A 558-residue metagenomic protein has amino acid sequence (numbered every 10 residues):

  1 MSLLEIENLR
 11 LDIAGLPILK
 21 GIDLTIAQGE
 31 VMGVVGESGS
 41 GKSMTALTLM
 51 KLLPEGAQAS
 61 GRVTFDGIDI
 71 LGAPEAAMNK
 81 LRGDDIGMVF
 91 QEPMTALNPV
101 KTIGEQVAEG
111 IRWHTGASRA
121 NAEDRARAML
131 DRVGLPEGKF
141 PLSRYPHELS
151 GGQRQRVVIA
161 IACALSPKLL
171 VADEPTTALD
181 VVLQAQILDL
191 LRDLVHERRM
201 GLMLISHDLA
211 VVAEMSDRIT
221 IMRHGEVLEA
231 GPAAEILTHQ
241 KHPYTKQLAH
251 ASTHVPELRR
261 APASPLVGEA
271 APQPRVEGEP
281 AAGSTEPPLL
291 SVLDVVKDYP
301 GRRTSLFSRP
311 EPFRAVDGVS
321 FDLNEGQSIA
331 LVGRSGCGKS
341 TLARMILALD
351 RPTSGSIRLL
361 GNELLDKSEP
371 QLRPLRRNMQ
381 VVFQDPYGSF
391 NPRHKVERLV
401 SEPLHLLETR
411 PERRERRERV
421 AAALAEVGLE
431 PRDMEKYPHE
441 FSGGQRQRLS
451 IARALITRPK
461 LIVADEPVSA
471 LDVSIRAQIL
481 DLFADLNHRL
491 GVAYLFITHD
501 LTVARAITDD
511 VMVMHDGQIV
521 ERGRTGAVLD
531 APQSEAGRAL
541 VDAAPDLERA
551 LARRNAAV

Functional and structural regions predicted by a protein language model:
M50-K51, L347: Helix-to-loop junction immediately C-terminal to a conserved catalytic motif
Q58-D69, G355-E363: Conserved ABC transporter NBD signature motif
D69, N121-F140, E363, R414-R432 (+1 more regions): Conserved ABC ATPase "signature" region
R144-L149, Q153, Y437-F441, Q445: Conserved ABC ATPase signature
S166, R458: Conserved catalytic motifs of ABC-family nucleotide-binding domains
V227-G231, H239, R522-G523, A531: ABC ATPase "signature
